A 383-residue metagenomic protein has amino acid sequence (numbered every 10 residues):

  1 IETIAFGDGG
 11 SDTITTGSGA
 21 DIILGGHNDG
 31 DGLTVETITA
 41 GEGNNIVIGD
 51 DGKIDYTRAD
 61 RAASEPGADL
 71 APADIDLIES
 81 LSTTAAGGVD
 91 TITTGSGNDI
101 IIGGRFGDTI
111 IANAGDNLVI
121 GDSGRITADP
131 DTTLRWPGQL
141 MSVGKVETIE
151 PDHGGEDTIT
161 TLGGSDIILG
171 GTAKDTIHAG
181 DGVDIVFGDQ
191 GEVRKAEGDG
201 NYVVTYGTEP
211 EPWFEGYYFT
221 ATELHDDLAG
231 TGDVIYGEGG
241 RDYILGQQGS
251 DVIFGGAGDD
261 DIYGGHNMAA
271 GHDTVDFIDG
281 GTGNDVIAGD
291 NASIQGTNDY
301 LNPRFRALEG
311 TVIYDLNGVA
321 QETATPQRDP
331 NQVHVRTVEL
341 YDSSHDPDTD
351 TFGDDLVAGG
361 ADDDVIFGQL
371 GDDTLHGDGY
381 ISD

Functional and structural regions predicted by a protein language model:
I1-D383: Acidic, glycine-rich low-complexity segments
